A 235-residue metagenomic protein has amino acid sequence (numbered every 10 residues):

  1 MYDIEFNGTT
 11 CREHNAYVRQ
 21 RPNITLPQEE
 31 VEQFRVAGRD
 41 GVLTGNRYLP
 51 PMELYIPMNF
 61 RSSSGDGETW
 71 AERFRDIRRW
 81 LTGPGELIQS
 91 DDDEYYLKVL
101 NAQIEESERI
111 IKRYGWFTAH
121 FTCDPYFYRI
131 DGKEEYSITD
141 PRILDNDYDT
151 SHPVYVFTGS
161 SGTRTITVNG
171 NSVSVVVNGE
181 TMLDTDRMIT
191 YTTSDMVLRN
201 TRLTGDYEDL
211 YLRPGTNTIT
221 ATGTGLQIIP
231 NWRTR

Functional and structural regions predicted by a protein language model:
M1, E53, P84-E86, H152 (+1 more regions): Exposed beta-strand and adjacent loop surfaces of beta-rich binding modules that mediate intermolecular recognition
M1-R35: Polar/acidic, low-complexity leader/linker segments enriched in S/T/G and N/D
Y2-I4, T122-D124, Y211: Mixed-charge, glycine-accented linear interaction segment located at domain edges/termini
E5-T10, N59-Q103: Short, acidic/charged, Gly/Pro-enriched secondary-structure junctions
T25, E86-Y128, G132: Short beta-strand and beta-hairpin "edge-sheet" elements
R39-G65, R113-Y126, N217: Oligomerization/assembly interface segments of phage tail-like spikes and tubes
Y48-M52, R79-L81, I111-G115, D147-D149 (+1 more regions): Solvent-exposed loop and beta-edge segments used for protein-protein assembly and interaction
R129-R235: Intrinsically disordered, low-complexity segments enriched in serine, threonine, and glycine
